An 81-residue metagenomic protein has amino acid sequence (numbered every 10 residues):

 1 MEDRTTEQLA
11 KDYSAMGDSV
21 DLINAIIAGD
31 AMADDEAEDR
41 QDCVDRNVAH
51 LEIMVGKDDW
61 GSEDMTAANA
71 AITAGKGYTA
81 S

Functional and structural regions predicted by a protein language model:
M1-Q8, A70-S81: Short intrinsically disordered terminal tails
D3-I27: Short terminal alpha-helical segments
D3-R4, M32, V48: Glycine-centered signal
D18-D21, I27-Q41, V55-T66, A80-S81: Charged, low-complexity interaction regions
L22-I23, L51, G75: Non-transmembrane amphipathic alpha-helical segments
Q41, D45, A49, S62-T73: Short, charged, amphipathic alpha-helical segments
